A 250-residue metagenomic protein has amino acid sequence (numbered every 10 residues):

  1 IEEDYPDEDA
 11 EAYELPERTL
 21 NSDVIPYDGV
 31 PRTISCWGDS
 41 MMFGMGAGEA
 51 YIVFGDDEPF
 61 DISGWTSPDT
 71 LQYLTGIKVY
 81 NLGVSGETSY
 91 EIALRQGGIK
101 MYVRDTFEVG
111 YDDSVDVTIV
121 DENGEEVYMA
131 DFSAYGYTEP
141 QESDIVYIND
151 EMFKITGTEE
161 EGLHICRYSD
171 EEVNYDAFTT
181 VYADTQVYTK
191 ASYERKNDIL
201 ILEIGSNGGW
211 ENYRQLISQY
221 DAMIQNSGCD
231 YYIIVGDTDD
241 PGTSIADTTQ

Functional and structural regions predicted by a protein language model:
I1-I25: Bacterial Sec-dependent N-terminal signal peptides
L20-T33, T189-Y193: Short boundary motifs at domain starts and secondary-structure transition points
R32-D61, W65, S85-S89: Catalytic nucleophile-elbow at a beta strand-turn-alpha helix junction centered on a G-D-S/GDSL motif, marking
T33-M42, K78-G83, D198-I204, Y231-G236: Structural recognition of the beta-strand scaffold that forms the well-ordered cores of secreted hydrolase catalytic
G48-A50, I92-R95, I245-A246: Short aromatic-enriched loop/helix-cap "lid" or pocket-rim segments at secondary-structure transitions that line
Y51, D57-F60, Y80, T243-S244 (+1 more regions): First exposed extracellular module after export/assembly in secreted or surface-exposed proteins
I62-L74, G97-Q250: Alpha-helical cap/lid subdomain in secreted, periplasmic, or secretory-pathway luminal O-acyl-processing enzymes
L74-Y90: A short beta-strand-loop structural module common to alpha/beta enzyme folds
